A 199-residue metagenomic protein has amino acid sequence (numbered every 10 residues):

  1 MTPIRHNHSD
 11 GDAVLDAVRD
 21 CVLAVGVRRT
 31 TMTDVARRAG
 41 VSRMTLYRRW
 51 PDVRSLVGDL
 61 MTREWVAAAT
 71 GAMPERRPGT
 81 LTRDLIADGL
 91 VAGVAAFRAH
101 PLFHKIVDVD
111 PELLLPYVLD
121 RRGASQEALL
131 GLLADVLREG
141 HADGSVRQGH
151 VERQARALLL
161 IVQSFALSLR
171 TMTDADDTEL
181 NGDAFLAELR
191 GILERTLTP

Functional and structural regions predicted by a protein language model:
M1-P3, A92-A95, E127-D143, L160-I161 (+1 more regions): C-terminal peripheral helix-coil segments that are non-catalytic and often amphipathic
M1-V25, R29-R38, R54-G58, R63-T70 (+1 more regions): Basic, helix-initiating cap at the start of DNA-binding domains
A17-C21, A96, I161: Short amphipathic alpha-helical elements of helix-turn-helix/winged-helix folds
G40-W50: Short hydrophobic/aromatic patch on the recognition helix
R49-W50, M61, L133: Tryptophan-centric aromatic hotspots in well-structured domains and transmembrane helices
D59, A72-F103, A155-L158, L186: Hydrophobic alpha-helical connector segments
A69, K105-V107, P116-D143, E152-L159: Amphipathic alpha-helical packing segments from all-alpha helical-bundle domains
R98-D120, L167-T171: Amphipathic alpha-helical segments used for helix-helix packing
